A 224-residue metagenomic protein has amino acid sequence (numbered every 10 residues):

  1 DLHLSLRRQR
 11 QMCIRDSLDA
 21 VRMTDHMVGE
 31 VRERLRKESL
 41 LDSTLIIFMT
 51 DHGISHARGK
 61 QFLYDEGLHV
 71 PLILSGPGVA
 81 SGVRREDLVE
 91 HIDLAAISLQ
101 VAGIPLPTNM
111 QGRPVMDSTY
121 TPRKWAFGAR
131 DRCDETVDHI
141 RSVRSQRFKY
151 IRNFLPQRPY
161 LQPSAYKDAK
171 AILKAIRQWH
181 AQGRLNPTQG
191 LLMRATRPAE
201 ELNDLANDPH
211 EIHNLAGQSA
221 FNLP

Functional and structural regions predicted by a protein language model:
D1-I14: Single conserved hydrophobic/aromatic residue that forms the stacking wall/gate of nucleotide- or nucleobase-binding
R15-L18, V79-V89, A102-L106, G128-H139 (+3 more regions): Active-site rim elements
V21-T24, V28-V31, L35, L45-T50 (+3 more regions): Beta-strand elements within well-structured catalytic alpha/beta cores of enzymes that handle phosphate/sulfate esters
G29-K37, K60-K124, R141, H213: Substrate-binding rim/cap in mid-to-C-terminal beta-strand-loop elements of soluble/periplasmic
L41-I46, P122-R123, Q146-F148: Loop/turn elements at helix/coil->beta-strand transitions in domains of secreted/extracellular proteins
L45-T50, A126-D131, I151-R152: Short beta-strand segments
I54-H56: Conserved catalytic-site region of short-chain dehydrogenase/reductase
D65, D134-G217, N222-L223: C-terminal, low-complexity/hydrophilic appendages and adjacent surface loops of extracellular/periplasmic anionic
